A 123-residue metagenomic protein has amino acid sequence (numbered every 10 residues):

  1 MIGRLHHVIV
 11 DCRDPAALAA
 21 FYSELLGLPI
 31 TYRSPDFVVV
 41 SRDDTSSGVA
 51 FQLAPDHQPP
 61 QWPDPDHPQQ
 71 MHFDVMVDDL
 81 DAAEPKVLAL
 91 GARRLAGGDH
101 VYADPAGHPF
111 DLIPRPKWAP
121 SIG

Functional and structural regions predicted by a protein language model:
M1-A20, Q70-V75, P116-G123: N-terminal beta-strand motif that seeds the catalytic metal site of vicinal oxygen chelate
L5, S34-P35, A96-D99: Residue-level signal for tight coil/turn positions that link beta-strands
R13-P15, P68-P109: Vicinal oxygen chelate
L25-I30, L90-R94: Conserved acetyl-CoA-binding loop of GNAT-fold acetyltransferases
P29-H67, P109-K117: Conserved short beta-strand elements that form part of the metal-binding/catalytic scaffold of enzyme active sites
Q61-P63, P85-K86, S121-G123: Short, charged, solvent-exposed linker or helix-capping segments at domain edges/interfaces that act as flexible hinges
V101-G123: A generic hydrophobic-segment detector
